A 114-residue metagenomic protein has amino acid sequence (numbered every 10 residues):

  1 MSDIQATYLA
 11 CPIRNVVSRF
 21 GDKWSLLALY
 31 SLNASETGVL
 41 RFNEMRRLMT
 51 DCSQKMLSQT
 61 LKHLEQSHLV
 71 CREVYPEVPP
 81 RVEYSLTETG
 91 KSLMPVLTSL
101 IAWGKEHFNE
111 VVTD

Functional and structural regions predicted by a protein language model:
M1-Q5: Long, low-complexity, charged/polar intrinsically disordered regions in eukaryotic proteins
T7, C11-M56: N-terminal helix-turn-helix DNA-binding core of bacterial DNA-binding proteins
A28, R41, E73, N109-T113: Short, hydrophobic secondary-structure boundary micro-motifs
L57, L61-L64: Basic amphipathic alpha-helical segments that dock to polyanions
E65-S85: Beta-hairpin "wing" of winged helix-turn-helix
V78-S99: Basic, amphipathic "hinge/linker" alpha-helix immediately C-terminal to the N-terminal HTH DNA-binding motif
M94-D114: Amphipathic alpha-helical dimerization/coiled-coil segments that flank or bridge DNA-binding/regulatory modules
